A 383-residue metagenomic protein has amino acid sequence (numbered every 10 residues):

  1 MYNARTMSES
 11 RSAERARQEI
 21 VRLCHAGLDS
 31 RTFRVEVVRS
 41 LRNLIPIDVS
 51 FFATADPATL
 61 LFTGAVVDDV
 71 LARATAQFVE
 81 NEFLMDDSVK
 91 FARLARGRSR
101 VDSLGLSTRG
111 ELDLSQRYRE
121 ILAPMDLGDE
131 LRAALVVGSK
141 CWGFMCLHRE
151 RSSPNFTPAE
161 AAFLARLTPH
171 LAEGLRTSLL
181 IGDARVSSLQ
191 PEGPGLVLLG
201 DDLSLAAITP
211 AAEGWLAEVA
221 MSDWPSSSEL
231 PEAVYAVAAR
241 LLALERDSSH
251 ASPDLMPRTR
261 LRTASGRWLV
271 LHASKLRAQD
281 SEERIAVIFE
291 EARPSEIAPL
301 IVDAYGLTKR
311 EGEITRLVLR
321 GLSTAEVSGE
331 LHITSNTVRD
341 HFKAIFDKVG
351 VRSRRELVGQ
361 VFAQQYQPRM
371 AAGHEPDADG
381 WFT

Functional and structural regions predicted by a protein language model:
Y2-A159, F163-P169, E173, T177 (+1 more regions): Regulatory input/activation interfaces that engage signals or partners
L175-Q190: Short alpha-helical interdomain "coupling" segment at the junction between an upstream regulatory sensor module
V186-S187, E291-K309, D377-A378: Regulatory hinge/linker segments at domain boundaries that couple sensory/effector modules to output domains
E192-L261: PAS-family sensory domains
A236-R293: PAS-family sensory/regulatory modules and their coupling/dimerization elements
T308, G321-E356: Recognition helix of helix-turn-helix DNA-binding domains
R310-I314: The N-cap/first-turn positions of alpha helices within or immediately adjacent to helix-turn-helix DNA-binding domains
D347-T383: Basic, Lys/Arg-enriched C-terminal extension of HTH/homeodomain DNA-binding domains
